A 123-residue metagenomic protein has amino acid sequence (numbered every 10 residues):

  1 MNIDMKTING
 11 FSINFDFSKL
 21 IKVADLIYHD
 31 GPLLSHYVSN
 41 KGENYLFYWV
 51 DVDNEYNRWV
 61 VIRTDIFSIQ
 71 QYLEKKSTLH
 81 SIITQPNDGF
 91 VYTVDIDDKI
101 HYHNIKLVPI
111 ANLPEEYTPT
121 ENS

Functional and structural regions predicted by a protein language model:
M1-N9: Charged, compositionally biased non-catalytic regions
I3, G31-L34, K76-T78, S123: Generic ordered-secondary-structure signal
K6, K19-K22, K41, K75-K76 (+2 more regions): Context-gated lysine
T7, A24, K41-N44, V52 (+4 more regions): A general marker of short, structured functional hotspots
I8, V23, V38, V50-V52 (+3 more regions): Extended aliphatic helical segments
I13-V52: Amphipathic, interaction-prone secondary-structure segments
E43-Q71: Short, surface-exposed terminal/edge motifs of secreted or surface/virion proteins that either
V60-S123: Low-complexity intrinsically disordered segments
